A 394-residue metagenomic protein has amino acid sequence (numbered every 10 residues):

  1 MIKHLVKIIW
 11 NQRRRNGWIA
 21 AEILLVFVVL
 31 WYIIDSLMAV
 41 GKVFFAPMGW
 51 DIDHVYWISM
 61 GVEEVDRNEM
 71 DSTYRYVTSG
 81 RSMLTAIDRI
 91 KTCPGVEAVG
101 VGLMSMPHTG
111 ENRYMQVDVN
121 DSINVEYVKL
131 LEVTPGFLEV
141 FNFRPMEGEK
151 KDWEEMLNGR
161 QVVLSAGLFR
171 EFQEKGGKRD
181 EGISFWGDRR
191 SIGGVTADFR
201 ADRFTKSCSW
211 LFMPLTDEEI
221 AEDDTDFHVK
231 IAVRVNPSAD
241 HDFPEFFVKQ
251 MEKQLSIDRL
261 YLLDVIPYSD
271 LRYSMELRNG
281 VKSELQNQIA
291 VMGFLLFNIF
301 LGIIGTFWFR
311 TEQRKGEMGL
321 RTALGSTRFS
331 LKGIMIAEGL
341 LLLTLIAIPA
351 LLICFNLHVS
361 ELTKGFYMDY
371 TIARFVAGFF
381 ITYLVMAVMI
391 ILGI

Functional and structural regions predicted by a protein language model:
I2-K7, V40-V43, G378-I394: C-terminal membrane-exit region of the final transmembrane helix in multipass inner-membrane proteins
K3-K7, L301-G339: Intracellular coupling helices
R14-A39, G280-G316, L343-P349, V388: Hydrophobic alpha-helical transmembrane segments of multi-pass inner-membrane transport and secretion
I33, P349-L357, E361, V385-M389 (+1 more regions): Alpha-helical membrane-inserting segments
I34-N124, C354: Membrane-proximal extracellular/periplasmic loop immediately following the first transmembrane helix
V40, I58, I90, V96-V99 (+6 more regions): Generic structural signal for small/hydrophobic residues in well-ordered secondary structure, especially within
M106-E276: Mid-to-C-terminal secondary-structure elements that act as membrane-proximal/extracytoplasmic interface segments
I348-F380: Short helix-loop junctions at transmembrane helix boundaries
